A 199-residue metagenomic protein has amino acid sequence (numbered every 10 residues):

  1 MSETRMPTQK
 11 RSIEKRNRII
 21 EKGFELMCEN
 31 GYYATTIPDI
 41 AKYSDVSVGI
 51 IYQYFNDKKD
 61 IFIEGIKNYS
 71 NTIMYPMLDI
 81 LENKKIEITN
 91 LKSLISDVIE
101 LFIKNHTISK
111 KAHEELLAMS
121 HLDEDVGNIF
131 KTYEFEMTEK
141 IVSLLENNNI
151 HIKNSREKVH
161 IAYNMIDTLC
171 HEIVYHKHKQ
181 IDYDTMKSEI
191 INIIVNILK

Functional and structural regions predicted by a protein language model:
M1-E14: N-terminal intrinsically disordered/low-complexity leader segments
T4, K59, G65-Y69, P76 (+8 more regions): Alpha-helical bundle regulatory/interaction domains
E14, R18, K22, L26-D60 (+1 more regions): Helix-turn-helix
F55, L116-L122: Short helix-capping/turn signature of helix-turn-helix
N71-L78, S93, D97-E100, K104-I108 (+2 more regions): Amphipathic alpha-helical packing segments from all-alpha helical-bundle domains
I108-E114: Charged, amphipathic alpha-helical coiled-coil/dimerization segments
E114-L116, G127, E146-I193: Hydrophobic/aromatic-rich alpha-helical bundle segments in the mid-to-C-terminal region
I141, I166-C170, L198: A structural signal for well-ordered alpha-helices, especially hydrophobic packing surfaces of coiled-coils
